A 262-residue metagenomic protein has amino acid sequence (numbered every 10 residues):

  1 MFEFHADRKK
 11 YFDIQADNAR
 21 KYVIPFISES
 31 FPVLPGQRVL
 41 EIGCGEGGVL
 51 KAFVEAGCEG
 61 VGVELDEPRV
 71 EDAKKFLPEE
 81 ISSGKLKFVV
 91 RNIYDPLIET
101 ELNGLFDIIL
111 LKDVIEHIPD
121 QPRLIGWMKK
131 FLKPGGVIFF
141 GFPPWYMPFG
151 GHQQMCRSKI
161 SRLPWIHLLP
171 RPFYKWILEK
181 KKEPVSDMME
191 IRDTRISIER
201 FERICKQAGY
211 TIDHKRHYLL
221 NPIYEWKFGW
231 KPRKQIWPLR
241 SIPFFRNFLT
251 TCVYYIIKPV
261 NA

Functional and structural regions predicted by a protein language model:
M1-G104, I108, L220, F248-Y254 (+1 more regions): Conserved N-terminal segment of class I S-adenosyl-L-methionine
E67, I118-P119: A structural helix-start
D95, E116, M147: Active-site micro-motifs of SAM-dependent methyltransferase domains
L111-K112: A short beta-strand submotif of the Rossmann-like class I SAM-dependent methyltransferase core that lines
I115, K129: A conserved short alpha-helix in the GNAT/GCN5 acetyltransferase fold that borders and helps form the acetyl-CoA
P119-W127, V137-Y255, N261: S-adenosyl-L-methionine-dependent methyltransferase catalytic module, highlighting the catalytic core
